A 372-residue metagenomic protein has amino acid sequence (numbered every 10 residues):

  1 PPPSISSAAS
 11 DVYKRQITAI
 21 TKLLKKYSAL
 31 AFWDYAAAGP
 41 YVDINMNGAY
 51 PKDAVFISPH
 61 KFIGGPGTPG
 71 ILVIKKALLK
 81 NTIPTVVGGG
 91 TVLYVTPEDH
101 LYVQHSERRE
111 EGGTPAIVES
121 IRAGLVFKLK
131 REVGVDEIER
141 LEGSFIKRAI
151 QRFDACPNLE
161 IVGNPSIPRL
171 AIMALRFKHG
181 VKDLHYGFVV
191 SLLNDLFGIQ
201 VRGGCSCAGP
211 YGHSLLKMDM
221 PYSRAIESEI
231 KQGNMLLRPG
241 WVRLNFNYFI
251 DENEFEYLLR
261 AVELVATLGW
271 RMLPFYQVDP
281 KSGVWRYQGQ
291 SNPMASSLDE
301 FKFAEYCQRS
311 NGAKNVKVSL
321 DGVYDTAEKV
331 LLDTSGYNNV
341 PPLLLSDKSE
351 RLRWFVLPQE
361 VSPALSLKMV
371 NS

Functional and structural regions predicted by a protein language model:
P1-A9, Y13: Single conserved hydrophobic/aromatic residue that forms the stacking wall/gate of nucleotide- or nucleobase-binding
K14-D53: Catalytic PLP-binding core of fold-type I/II PLP enzymes
I20, D34-Y35, V55, L72 (+6 more regions): Buried hydrophobic positions in well-ordered alpha/beta secondary-structure cores of metabolic enzymes
F32-D34, F56, V162, R202: Structural detector of well-ordered beta-strand residues that form the stable sheet scaffold of enzyme domains
A37, D53-P69, I74-V86, H179 (+4 more regions): Phosphate/diphosphate-binding loops
G39, N47-Y50, K76-H100, G203-M235: Flexible glycine/proline-rich, aromatic-decorated loop/lid segments
H60-I150: Active-site C-terminal subdomain of aminotransferase-like
R109-E110, V118, K130-L141, F145-G163 (+1 more regions): Non-catalytic terminal extensions of PLP-dependent enzymes
